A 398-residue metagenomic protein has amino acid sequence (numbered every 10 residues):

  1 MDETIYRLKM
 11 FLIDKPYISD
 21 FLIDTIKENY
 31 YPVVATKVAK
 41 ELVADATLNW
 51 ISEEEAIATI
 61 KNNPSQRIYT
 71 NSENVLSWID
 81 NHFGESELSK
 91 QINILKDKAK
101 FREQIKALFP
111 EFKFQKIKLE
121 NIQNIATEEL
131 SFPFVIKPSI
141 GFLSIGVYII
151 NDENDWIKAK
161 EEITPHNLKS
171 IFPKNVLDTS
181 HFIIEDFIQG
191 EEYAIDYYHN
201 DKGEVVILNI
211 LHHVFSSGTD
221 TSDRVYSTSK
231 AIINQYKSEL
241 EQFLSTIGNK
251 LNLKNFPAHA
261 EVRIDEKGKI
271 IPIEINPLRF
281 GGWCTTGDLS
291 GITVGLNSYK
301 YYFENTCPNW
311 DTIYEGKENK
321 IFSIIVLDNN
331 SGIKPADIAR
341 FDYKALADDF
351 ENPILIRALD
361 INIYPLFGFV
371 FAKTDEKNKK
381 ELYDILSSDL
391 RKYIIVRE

Functional and structural regions predicted by a protein language model:
T4-E28: N-terminal basic/disordered segments at the start of proteins
V38-E128, F142, T374-D389: Conserved N-proximal alpha/beta basic substrate-recognition cap immediately N-terminal to, or forming the N-lobe
E111-F112, E153-Q189, T221, V225 (+2 more regions): Conserved ATP-binding module of the ATP-grasp superfamily
F134-I163, E192-D196, S216-I232: Glycine-rich phosphate-binding loop of ATP-grasp-fold ATP-dependent ligases
E161-F215, Q242, R263-I271: Phosphate-binding site of ATP-dependent enzymes
D186-Q189, D196-L253, N276-T306: ATP-dependent carboxylate/phosphate-activation module, predominantly the ATP-grasp catalytic core and closely related
G248-G287, I313-K334: Conserved metal-phosphate-binding beta-hairpin within the catalytic cores of diverse ATP-dependent phosphoryl-transfer
Y301-E398: Peripheral (often C-terminal) accessory segments that flank ATP-dependent C-N-forming ligase machineries
